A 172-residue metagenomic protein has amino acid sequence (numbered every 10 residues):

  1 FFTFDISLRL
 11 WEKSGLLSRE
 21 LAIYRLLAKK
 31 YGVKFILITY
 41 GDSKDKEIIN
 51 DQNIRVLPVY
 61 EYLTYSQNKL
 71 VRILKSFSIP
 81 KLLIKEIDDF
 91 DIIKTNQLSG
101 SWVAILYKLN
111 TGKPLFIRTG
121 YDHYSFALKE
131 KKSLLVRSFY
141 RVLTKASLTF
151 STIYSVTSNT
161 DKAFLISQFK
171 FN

Functional and structural regions predicted by a protein language model:
F1-K44: N-terminal subdomain of nucleotide-sugar transferases
F1-T3, K108-A127, S155: Active-site proximal beta-strand in glycosyltransferases
T3-F4, I38-Y40, N96-Q97, F150 (+1 more regions): Replace "coordinates the UDP/GDP/TDP-sugar" with "coordinates nucleotide-activated sugar donors
E12-R19, V71-S78, P114-F116, Y124-A146 (+1 more regions): Nucleotide-sugar donor phosphate/pyrophosphate-binding loop at the beta->alpha transition of glycosyltransferases
E20-K29, K81-K85, L106-N110, L135-Y154: Membrane-proximal helix-turn-helix segments that form the acceptor-binding/catalytic region of lipid-linked
D51-I84, K131-V136: A short, charged, and often flexible helix/loop element on the N-terminal side of the glycosyltransferase catalytic
T95-S101, T119-G120: Short His-centered aromatic/hydrophobic patch
K162-N172: Helix-loop-beta element that forms the nucleotide-linked donor phosphate-binding surface in glycosyltransferases
